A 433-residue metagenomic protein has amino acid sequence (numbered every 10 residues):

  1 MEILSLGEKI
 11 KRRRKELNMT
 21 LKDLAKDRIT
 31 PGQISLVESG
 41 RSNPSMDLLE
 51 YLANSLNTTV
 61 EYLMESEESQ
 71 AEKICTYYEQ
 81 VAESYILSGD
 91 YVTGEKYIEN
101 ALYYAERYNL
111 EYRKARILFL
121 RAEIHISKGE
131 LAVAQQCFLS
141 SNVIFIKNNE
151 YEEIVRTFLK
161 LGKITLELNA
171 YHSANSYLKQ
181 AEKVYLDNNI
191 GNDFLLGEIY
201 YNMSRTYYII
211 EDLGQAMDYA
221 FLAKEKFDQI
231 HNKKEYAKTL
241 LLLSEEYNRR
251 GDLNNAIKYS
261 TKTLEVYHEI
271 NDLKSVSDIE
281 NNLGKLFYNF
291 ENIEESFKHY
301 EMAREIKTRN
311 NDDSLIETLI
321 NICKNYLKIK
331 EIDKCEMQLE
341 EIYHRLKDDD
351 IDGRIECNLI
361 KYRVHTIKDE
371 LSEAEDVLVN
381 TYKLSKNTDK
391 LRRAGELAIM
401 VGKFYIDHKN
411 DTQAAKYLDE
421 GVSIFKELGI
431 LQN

Functional and structural regions predicted by a protein language model:
M1-E16: A short, Lys/Arg-rich alpha-helix, primarily the initiator
L17-V37: Short alpha-helical DNA-recognition segment
D47-Y62: DNA major-groove recognition helix of helix-turn-helix/homeodomain DNA-binding modules
Y78, Y85, Y97, K114-H125 (+19 more regions): TPR/Sel1-like alpha-solenoid repeat signature
E99-E106, L139-N149, K179-N189, F221-N232 (+5 more regions): Amphipathic alpha-helical segments of tetratricopeptide repeats
